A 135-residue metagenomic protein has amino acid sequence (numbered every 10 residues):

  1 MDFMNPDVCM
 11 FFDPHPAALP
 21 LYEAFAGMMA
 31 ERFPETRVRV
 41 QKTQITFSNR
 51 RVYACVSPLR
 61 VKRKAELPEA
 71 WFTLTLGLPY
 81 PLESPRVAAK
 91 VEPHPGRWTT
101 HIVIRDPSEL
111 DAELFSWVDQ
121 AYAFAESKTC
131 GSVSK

Functional and structural regions predicted by a protein language model:
M1-V40, Q44: Charge-rich, low-complexity N-terminal segments
L19, P58-L74, E109-F115, A125-C130: Short, Lys/Arg-enriched charge-dense amphipathic segments
L21, F25, V52, L114-W117: Amphipathic alpha-helical interface surfaces
P34, P79, E126: Residue-level marker of positions within ordered structural domains that often coincide with functionally constrained
R39-T99: Short, conserved beta-strand/beta-arch hydrophobic-aromatic motifs that form part of recognition grooves or interface
P93-K135: Well-ordered alpha/beta subsegment
